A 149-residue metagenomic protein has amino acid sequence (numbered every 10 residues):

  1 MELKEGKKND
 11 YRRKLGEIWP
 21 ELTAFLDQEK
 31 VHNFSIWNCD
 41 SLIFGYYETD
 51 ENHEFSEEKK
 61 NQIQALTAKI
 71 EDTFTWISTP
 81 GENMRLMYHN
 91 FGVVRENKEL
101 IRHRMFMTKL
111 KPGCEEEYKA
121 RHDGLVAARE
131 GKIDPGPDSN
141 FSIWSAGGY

Functional and structural regions predicted by a protein language model:
M1, Y11-K14, F141-I143, Y149: Intrinsically disordered, low-complexity linker/propeptide segments enriched in Ser/Thr/Gly/Pro and acidic residues
M1-R12, L100-E116: Short glycine-/aliphatic-rich beta-strand segments at the starts of folded cytosolic domains
K7-E29, C114-P137: Short amphipathic alpha-helical segments
K8, G45, E54-F55: Intrinsically disordered, low-complexity acidic/polar segments
T23-T49, E130-Y149: Short, glycine- and small/hydrophobic-rich beta-strand elements in well-ordered beta-sheets
F25-H32, T49-N83, D134-D138: An amphipathic, aromatic/His-enriched active-site/gating alpha helix that lines ligand/cofactor pockets
F34-S41, Q64-I101, W144-G147: Glycine-rich beta-strand-turn "strand-cap" elements at beta-sheet edges
I43-G45, F106-L110, Y118, H122: Long, contiguous hydrophobic alpha-helical segments, chiefly transmembrane helices and signal peptides
